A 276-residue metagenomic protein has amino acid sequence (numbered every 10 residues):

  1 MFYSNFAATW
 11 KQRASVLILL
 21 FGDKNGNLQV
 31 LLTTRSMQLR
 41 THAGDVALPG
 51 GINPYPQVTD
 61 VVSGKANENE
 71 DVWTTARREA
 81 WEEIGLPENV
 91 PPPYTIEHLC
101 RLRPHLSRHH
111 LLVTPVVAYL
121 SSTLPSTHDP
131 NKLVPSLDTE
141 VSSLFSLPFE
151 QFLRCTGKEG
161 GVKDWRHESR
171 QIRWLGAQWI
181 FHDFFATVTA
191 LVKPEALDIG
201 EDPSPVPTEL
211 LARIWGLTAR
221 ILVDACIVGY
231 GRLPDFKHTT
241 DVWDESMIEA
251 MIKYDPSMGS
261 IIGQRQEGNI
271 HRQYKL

Functional and structural regions predicted by a protein language model:
M1-L133, D138-V141, L147-L276: N-terminal leader/linker segments that precede catalytic domains of diphosphate-processing enzymes
